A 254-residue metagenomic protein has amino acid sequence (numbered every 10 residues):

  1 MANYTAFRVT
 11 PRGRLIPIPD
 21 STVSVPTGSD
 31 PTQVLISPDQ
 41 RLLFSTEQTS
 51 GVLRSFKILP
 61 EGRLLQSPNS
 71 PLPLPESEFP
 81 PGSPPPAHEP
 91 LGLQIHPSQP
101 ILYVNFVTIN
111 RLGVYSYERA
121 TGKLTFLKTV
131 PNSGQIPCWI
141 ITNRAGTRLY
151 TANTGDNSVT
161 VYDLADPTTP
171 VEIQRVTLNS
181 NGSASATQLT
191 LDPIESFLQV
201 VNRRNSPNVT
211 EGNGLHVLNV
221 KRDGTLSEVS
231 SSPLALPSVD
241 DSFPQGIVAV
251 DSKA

Functional and structural regions predicted by a protein language model:
M1, V9, Q48-T49, I58 (+6 more regions): Short loop/turn segments immediately following the C-termini of beta-strands
M1-Q33: Asp-box/WD-like beta-propeller blade repeats and closely related beta-sheet repeat scaffolds
A2-Y4, G51-L53, N110-L112, N157-V159 (+2 more regions): Structural signal for beta-propeller blades
A6-L15, S55-L65, V114-K123, V161-P170 (+1 more regions): Short loop/turn segments immediately following beta-strands, especially the blade-tip and inter-blade linker loops
L15-S24, L64-E76, L124-P131, V171-L178 (+1 more regions): Beta-propeller fold detector
S24-R41, L74-I101, P131-T147, N179-F197 (+1 more regions): Beta-rich, blade/repeat-based domains predominating in secreted/periplasmic proteins but also intracellular
I136-E211: Loop/turn-rich, solvent-exposed surfaces of beta-rich toroidal or solenoidal domains
R204-S206, T210-A254: Blade-level signature of beta-propeller repeat domains, shared across WD40, Kelch, NHL, RCC1 and BNR/Asp-box propellers
